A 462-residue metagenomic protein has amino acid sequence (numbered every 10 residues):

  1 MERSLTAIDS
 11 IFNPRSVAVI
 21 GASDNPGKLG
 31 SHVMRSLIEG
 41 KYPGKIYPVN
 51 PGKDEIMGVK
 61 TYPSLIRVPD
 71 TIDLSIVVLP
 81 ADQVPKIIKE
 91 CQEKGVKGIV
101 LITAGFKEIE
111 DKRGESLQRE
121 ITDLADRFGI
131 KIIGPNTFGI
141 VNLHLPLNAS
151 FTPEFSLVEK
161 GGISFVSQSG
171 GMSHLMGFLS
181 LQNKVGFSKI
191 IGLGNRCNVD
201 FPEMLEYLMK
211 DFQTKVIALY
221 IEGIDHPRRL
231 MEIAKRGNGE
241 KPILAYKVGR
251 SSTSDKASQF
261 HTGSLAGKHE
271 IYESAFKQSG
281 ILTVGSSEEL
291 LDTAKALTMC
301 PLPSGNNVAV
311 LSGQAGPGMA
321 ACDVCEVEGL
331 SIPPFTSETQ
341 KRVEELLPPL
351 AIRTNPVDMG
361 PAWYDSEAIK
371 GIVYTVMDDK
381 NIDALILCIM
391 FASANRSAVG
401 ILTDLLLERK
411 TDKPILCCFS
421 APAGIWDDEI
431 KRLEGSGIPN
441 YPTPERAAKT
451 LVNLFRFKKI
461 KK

Functional and structural regions predicted by a protein language model:
M1-K462: Catalytic-core regions of core metabolic enzymes, especially those transforming organic acids/acyl-group intermediates
